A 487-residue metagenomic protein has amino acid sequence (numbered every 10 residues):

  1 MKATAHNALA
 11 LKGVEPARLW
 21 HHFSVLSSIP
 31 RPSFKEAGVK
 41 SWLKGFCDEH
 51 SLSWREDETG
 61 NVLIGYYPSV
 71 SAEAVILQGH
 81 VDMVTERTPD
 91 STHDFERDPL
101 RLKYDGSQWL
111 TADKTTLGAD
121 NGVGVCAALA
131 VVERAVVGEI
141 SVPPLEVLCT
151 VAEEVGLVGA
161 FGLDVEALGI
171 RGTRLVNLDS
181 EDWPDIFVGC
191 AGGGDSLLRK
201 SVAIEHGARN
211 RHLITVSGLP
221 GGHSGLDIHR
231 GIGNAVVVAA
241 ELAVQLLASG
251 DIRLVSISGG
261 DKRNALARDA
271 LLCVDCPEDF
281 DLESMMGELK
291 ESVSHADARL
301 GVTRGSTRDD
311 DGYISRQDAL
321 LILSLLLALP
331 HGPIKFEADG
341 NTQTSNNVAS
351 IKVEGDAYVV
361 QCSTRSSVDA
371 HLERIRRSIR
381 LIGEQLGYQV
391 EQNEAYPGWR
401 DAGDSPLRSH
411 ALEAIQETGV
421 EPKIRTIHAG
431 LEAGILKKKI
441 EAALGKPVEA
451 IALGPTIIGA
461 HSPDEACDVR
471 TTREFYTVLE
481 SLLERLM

Functional and structural regions predicted by a protein language model:
M1, H6-Q108: Acidic/His- and Gly-rich active-site-bordering loop/insert found across diverse amide/peptide-bond hydrolases
L11, L19, Q343-S345, A349-Y358 (+2 more regions): Zn-dependent metallopeptidase/amidohydrolase metal-coordination segment
S71-E166, R171-T173, A208-R211, P333 (+4 more regions): Active-site metal-coordination/substrate-binding segment of hydrolases, especially metallo-dependent peptidases
V81-M83, L148-G156, D179-W183, P220 (+2 more regions): Acidic, glycine-rich active-site loops and adjacent beta-strand->loop/helix elements that engage anionic groups
D105-T111, T115, E154-V155, A160-R365: Midchain, well-structured core segments that form catalytic/ion-binding scaffolds
A167, I232-S249, E278, L321-K335 (+3 more regions): His/Asp/Glu-rich mid-to-C-terminal helical/loop segments that flank catalytic regions of hydrolases
D227, N234-I257, Q385, Q389 (+2 more regions): Active-site-adjacent substrate-binding region of metalloamidase/peptidase-like peptide-processing proteins
Q343-I427: Substrate-recognition/cap regions that form aromatic- and gly/pro-loop-enriched pockets for small-molecule ligands
